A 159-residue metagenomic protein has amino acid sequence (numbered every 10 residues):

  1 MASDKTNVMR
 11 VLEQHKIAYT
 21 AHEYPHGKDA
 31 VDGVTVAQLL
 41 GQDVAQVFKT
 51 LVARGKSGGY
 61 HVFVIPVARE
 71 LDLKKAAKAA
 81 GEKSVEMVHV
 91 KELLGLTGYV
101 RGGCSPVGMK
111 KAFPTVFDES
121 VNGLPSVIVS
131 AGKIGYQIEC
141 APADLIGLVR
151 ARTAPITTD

Functional and structural regions predicted by a protein language model:
M1-D159: Extended, low-hydrophobicity, polar/charged segments
